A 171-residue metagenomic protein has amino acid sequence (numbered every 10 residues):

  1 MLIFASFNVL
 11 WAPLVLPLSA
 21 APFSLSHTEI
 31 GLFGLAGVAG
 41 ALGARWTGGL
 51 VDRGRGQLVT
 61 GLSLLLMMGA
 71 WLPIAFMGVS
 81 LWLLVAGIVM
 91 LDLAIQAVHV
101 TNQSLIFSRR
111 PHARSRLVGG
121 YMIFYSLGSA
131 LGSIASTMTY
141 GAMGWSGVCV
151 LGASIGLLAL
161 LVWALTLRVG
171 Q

Functional and structural regions predicted by a protein language model:
M1, L35-A39, V89, G119-L127 (+1 more regions): Transmembrane alpha-helical cores of Major Facilitator Superfamily
L2-W11, I95: Conserved extracellular-gate-facing transmembrane-helix segments in secondary transporters
L16, Q96-R109: Intracellular helix-loop hinge segments at the cytoplasmic ends of transmembrane helices in 12-TM rocker-switch-type
A20-A39, R116-G120: Loop-to-transmembrane helix entry
L42-G56, Y140: Helix-to-loop junctions at the C-terminal end of transmembrane segments in multipass secondary transporters
Q57-N102: C-terminal transmembrane helical hairpin of 12-TM major facilitator-type secondary transporters
S108-W145, L151-G152: A late C-terminal transmembrane helix in Major Facilitator Superfamily
A153-Q171: Multi-pass alpha-helical transporter architecture, strongest for 12-TM Major Facilitator/SLC carriers used
